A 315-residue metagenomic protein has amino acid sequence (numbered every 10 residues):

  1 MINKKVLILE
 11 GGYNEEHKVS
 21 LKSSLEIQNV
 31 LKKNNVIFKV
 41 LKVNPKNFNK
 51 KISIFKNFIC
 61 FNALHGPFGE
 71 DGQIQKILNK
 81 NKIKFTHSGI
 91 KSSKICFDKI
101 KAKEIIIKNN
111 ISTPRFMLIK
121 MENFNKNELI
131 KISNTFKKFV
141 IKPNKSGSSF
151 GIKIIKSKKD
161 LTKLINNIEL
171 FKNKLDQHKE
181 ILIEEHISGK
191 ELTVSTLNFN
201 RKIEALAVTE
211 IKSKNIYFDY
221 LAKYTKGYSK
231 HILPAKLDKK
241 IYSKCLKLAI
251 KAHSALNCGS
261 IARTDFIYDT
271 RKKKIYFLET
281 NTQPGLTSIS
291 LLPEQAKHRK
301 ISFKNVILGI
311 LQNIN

Functional and structural regions predicted by a protein language model:
M1-K91, I95-F97, K101, K120-E128: ATP-binding N-terminal substructure of ATP-dependent carboxylate-amine bond-forming enzymes
I2-E10, I54-F55, I95-G189: Active-site nucleotide/adenylate-binding loops and adjacent lid/helix of ATP-dependent enzymes
F38, K84-F85, T113, F139 (+1 more regions): Hydrophobic beta-strand scaffold residues
I107, I119, I152-S157, T196-F199 (+3 more regions): Short beta-strand-to-turn element immediately C-terminal to the catalytic PLP-Schiff-base lysine in fold type I
E122, N127-K131, A235-K236, K240 (+3 more regions): Peripheral (often C-terminal) accessory segments that flank ATP-dependent C-N-forming ligase machineries
S149, I211-K214, N281-E294: Glycine-rich phosphate/pyrophosphate-binding beta-alpha loops
K156-K159, K163-K240, K244-K247, K274-Y276: Phosphate-binding site of ATP-dependent enzymes
E185, V194-T196, H253-L286, A296: Conserved metal-phosphate-binding beta-hairpin within the catalytic cores of diverse ATP-dependent phosphoryl-transfer
